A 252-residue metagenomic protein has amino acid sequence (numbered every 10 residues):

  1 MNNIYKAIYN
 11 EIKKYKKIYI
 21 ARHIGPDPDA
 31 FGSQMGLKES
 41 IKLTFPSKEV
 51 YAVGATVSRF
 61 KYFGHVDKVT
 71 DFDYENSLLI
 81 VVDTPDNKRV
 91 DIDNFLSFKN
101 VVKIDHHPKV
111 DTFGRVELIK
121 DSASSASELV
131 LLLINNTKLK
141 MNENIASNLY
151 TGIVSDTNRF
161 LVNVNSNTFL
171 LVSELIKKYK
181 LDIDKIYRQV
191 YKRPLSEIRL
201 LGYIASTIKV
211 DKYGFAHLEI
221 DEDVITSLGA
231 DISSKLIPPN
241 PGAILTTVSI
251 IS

Functional and structural regions predicted by a protein language model:
M1-K6, K88-V90, N94-V101, S122-V130: An acidic intrinsically disordered interaction segment
N2-A7, V82-D83, I134-N136: Short, motif-level signal for alpha-helix interfacial/capping segments enriched in acidic residues and aromatics/proline
N2-K61, T70-S77, S155-S252: Hydrophobic helix-and-loop "lid/oligomerization" segment in the mid-to-C-terminal part of catalytic domains
L37-K38, L96-K99, I119-K120, L171: Glycine-rich, phosphate-binding/catalytic loops in enzymes
V53, I104, L118-I119, L218: Hydrophobic residues at beta-strand termini and immediately following loops that shape nucleotide-binding pockets
Y62-V116: Active-site cofactor/cluster-binding pocket
H106-S173: Short alpha-helices
